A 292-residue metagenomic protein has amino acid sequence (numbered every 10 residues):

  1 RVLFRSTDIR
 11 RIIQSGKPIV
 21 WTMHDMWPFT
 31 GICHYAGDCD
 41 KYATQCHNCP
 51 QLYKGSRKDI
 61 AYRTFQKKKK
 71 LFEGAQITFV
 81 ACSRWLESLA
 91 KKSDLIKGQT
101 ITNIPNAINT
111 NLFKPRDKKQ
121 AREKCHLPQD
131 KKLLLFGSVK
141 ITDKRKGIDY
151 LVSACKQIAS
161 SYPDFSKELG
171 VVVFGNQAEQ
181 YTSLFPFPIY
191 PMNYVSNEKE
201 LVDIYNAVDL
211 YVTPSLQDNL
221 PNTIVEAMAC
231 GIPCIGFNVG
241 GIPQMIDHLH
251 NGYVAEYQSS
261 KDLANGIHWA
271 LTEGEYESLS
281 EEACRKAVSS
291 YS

Functional and structural regions predicted by a protein language model:
V2-L3: Short, small-residue-biased leader/transition segments that mark boundaries at the very start of proteins
L127-K146, V152-K156: Conserved donor-binding/catalytic core segment of Leloir-type glycosyltransferases
Y162-L169, V173-V202: Nucleotide-activated donor-binding/catalytic signature segment of Leloir-type glycosyltransferases, i.e., the conserved
D203-V208: Short alpha-helical donor nucleotide-sugar binding micro-motif in glycosyltransferases
L216: Aromatic "clamp/platform" in nucleotide-sugar-dependent glycosyltransferases that forms part of the donor/acceptor
P233-G236: Short hydrophobic beta-strand element within catalytic cores of glycosyltransferases and related nucleotide-activated
H248-L249, Y253-S260, W269-G274: Conserved acidic donor-binding segment of nucleotide-sugar-dependent glycosyltransferases
E275-S292: A charged, aromatic-enriched C-terminal amphipathic alpha-helix characteristic of glycosyltransferases across folds
